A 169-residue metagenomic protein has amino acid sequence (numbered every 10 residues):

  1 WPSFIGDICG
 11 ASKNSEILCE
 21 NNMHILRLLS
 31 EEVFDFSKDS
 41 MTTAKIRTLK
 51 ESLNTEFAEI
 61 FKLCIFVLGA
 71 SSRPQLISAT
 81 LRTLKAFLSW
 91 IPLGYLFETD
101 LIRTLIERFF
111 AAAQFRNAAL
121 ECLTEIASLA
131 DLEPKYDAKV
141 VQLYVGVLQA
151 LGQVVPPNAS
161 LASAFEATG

Functional and structural regions predicted by a protein language model:
W1-G169: Karyopherin-beta/Importin-beta family HEAT-repeat alpha-solenoid scaffold
